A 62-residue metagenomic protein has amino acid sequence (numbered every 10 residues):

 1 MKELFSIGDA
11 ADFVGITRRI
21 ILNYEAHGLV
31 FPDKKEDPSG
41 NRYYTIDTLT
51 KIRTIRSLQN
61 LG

Functional and structural regions predicted by a protein language model:
M1-L61: Basic helix-turn-helix/winged-helix DNA-binding cores and closely related short helical interaction motifs
